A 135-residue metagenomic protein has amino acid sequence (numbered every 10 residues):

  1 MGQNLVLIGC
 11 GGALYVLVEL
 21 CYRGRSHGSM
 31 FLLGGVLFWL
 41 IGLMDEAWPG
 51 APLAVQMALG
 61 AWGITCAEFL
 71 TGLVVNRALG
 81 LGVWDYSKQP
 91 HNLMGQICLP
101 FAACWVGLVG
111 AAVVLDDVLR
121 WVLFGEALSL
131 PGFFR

Functional and structural regions predicted by a protein language model:
M1-R135: Aromatic-rich, lipid-facing transmembrane alpha helices and their immediate juxtamembrane interface loops in integral
